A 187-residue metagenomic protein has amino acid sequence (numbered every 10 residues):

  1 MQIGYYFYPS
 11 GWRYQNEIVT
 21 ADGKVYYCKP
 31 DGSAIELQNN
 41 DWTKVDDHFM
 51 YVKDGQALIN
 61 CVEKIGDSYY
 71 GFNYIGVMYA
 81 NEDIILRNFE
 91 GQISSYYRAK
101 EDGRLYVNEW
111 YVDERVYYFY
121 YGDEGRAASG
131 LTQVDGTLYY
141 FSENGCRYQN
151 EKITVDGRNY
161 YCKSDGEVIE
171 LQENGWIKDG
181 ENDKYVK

Functional and structural regions predicted by a protein language model:
M1-K187: Extracellular adhesion/carbohydrate-binding repeat motifs centered on closely spaced tryptophans
